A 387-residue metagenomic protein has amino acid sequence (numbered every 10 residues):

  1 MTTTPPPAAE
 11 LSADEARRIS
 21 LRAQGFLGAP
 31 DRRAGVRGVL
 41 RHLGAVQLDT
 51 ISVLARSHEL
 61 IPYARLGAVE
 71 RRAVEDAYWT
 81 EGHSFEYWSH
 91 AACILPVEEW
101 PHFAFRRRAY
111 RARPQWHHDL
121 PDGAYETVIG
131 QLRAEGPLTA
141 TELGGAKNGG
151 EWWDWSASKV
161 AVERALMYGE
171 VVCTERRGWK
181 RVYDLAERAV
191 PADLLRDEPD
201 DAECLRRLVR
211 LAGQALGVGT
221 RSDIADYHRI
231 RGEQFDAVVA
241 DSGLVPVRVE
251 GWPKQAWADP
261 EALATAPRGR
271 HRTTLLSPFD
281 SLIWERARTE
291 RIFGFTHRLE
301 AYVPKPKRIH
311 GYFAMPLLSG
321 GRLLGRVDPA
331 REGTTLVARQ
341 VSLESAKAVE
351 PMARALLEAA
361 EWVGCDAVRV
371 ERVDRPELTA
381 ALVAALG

Functional and structural regions predicted by a protein language model:
M1-G387: Long, charged, low-complexity, helical-prone intrinsically disordered regions
